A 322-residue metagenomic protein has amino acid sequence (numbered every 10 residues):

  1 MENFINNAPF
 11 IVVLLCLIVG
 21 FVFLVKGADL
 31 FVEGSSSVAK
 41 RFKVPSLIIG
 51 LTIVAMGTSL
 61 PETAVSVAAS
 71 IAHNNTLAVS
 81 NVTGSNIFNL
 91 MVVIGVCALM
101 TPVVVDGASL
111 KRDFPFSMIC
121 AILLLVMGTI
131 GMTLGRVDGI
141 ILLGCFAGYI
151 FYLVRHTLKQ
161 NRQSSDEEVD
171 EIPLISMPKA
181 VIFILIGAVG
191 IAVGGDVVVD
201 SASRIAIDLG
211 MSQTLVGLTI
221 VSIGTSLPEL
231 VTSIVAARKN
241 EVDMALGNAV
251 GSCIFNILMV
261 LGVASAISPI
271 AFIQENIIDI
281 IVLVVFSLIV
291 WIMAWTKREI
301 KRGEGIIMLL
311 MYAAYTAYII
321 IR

Functional and structural regions predicted by a protein language model:
M1-R322: Hydrophobic alpha-helical segments, chiefly the membrane-spanning helices and signal/signal-anchor peptides
